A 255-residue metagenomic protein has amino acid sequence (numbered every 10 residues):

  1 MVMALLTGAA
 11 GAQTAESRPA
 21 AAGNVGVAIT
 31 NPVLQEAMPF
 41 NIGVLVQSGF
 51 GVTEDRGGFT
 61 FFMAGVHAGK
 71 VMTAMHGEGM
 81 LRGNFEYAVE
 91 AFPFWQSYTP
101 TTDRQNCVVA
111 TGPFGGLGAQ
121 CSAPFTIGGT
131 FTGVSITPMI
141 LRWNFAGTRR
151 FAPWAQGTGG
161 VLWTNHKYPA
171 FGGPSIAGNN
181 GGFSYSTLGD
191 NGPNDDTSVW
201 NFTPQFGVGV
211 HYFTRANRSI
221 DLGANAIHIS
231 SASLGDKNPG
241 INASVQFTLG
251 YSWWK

Functional and structural regions predicted by a protein language model:
T30-F40, T73-F85, A146-P153, T214-I220 (+1 more regions): Short loop/turn motifs that connect adjacent beta-strands in outer-membrane beta-barrel proteins
M38-F40, G58-A64, T130-T137, F151 (+2 more regions): Residues that define the transmembrane beta-barrel architecture of outer-membrane proteins
F40-V44, G83-A91, P153-G159, F202-P204 (+2 more regions): Transmembrane beta-strands of outer-membrane beta-barrel proteins
V46-V52, A91-S97, G159-K167, A226-S230 (+1 more regions): Transmembrane beta-strands of outer-membrane beta-barrel pores
V52-E54, C121-G128, L188-D196, A232-P239: Extracellular loop and loop/strand-boundary signature of outer-membrane beta-barrel proteins
E54-F59, T99-N106, H166-S175, A232-P239: Outer-membrane beta-barrel translocator domains and adjoining extracellular loop/strand segments of Gram-negative
F62-A170: Gram-negative (and chloroplast) outer-membrane scaffold detector with strong preference for beta-barrel transmembrane
I241-K255: Outer-membrane beta-barrel "beta-signal"
